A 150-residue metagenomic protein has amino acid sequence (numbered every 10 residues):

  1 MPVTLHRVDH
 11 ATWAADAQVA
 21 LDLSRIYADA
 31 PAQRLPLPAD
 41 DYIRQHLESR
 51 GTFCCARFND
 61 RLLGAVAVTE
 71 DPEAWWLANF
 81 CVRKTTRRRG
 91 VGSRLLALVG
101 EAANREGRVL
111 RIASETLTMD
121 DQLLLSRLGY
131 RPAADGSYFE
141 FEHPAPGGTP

Functional and structural regions predicted by a protein language model:
M1-L37: Short amphipathic alpha-helix that is part of the acyltransferase structural core
A28-F58: Active-site rim helix/loop that mediates acceptor-substrate recognition in acyltransferases
C55, R61-T69, W76-C81: Conserved beta-strand in the GNAT
R57-N59, F141-P144: Active-site beta-strand termini and strand-to-loop segments that position acidic
D71-P72, D135-G136: Structural motif
V82, R88-E101, R127: Conserved acetyl-CoA-binding loop-helix of GNAT-fold acetyltransferases
A103-T116: Conserved GNAT acetyl-CoA-binding A-motif
T116-D135: Conserved active-site alpha-helix within GNAT-family acetyltransferase domains
